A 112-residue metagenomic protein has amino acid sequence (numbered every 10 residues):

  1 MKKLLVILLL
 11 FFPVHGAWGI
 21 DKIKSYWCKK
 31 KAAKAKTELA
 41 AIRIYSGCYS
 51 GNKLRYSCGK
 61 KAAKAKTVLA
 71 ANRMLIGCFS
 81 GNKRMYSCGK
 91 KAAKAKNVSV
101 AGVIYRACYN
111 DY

Functional and structural regions predicted by a protein language model:
L4-P13: Sec-dependent N-terminal signal peptides
W18-Y112: Non-catalytic tandem-repeat scaffold regions and their flanking low-complexity/translocation tails
